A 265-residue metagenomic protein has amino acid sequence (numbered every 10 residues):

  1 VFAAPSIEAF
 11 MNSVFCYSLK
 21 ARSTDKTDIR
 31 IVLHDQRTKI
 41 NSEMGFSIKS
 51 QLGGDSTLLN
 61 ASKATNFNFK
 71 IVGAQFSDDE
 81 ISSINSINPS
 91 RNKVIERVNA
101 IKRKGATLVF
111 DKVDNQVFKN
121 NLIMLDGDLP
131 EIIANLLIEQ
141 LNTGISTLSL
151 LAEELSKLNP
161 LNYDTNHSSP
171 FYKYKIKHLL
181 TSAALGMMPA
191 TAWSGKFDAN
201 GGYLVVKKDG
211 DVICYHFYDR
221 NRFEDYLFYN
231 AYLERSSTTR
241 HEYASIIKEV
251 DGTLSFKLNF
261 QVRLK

Functional and structural regions predicted by a protein language model:
V1-K26, V32-K265: Short, positively charged
